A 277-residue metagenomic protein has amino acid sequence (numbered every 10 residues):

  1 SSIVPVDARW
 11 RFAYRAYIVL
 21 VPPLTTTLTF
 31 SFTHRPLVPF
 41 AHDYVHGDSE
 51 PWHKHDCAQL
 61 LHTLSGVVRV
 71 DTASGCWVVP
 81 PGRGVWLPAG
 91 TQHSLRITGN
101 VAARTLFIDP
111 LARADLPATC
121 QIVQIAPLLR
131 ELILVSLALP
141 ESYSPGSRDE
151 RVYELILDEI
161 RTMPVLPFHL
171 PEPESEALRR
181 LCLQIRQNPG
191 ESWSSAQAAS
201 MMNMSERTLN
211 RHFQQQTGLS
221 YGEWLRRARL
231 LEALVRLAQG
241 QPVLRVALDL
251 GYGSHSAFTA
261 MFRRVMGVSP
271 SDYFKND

Functional and structural regions predicted by a protein language model:
S1-V67: Generic protein-terminus/edge-of-domain signal
I3-R9, V19, A260-D277: …primarily DNA-binding HTH/wHTH and HhH modules…
S74-A89: Short acidic-glycine-tyrosine-enriched beta hairpin
G82, L209, F213, A257-F258 (+1 more regions): Short hydrophobic/aromatic patch on the recognition helix
G90-C120: Ligand-binding loop in jelly-roll beta-barrel domains
R113-L183: Amphipathic alpha-helical segments enriched in hydrophobic/aromatic residues interleaved with Lys/Arg
S136-S144, E159-P167, L181-S194, F213 (+4 more regions): Basic, amphipathic alpha-helical hairpins
A196, M204, Q215-T259, V268 (+1 more regions): Terminal helix-turn-helix DNA-binding modules in bacterial transcription factors
